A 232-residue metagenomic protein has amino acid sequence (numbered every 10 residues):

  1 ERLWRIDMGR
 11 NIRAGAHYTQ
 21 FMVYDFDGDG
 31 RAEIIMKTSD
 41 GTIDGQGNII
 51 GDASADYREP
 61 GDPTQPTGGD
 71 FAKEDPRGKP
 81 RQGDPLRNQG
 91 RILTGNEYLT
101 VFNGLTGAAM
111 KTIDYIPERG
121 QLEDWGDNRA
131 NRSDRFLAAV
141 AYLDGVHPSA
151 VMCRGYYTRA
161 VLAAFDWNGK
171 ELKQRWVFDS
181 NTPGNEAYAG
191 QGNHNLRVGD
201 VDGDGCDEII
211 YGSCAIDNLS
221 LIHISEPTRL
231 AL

Functional and structural regions predicted by a protein language model:
E1, R58, G95-L105, A164-W167: Beta-propeller blade signature
W4-D7, M110-I116, K173-S180, S225: Beta-propeller fold detector
G9-Q20, E118-L137, N181-L196, R229: Repeat-based blade/solenoid architectures
T19-D27, R31, F136-D144, H194-V201: Beta-propeller blade termini
G28-T38, D144-R154, G203-Y211: Acidic/hydrophobic-patterned starts of short beta strands in beta-sheet-rich repeat architectures
K37-L93: Short, conserved, GDST-rich strand-edge loop motifs in beta-rich repeat architectures
D44-Q46, N96, T158-A164, D217-N218: Structural motif
I222-L232: Single conserved hydrophobic/aromatic residue that forms the stacking wall/gate of nucleotide- or nucleobase-binding
